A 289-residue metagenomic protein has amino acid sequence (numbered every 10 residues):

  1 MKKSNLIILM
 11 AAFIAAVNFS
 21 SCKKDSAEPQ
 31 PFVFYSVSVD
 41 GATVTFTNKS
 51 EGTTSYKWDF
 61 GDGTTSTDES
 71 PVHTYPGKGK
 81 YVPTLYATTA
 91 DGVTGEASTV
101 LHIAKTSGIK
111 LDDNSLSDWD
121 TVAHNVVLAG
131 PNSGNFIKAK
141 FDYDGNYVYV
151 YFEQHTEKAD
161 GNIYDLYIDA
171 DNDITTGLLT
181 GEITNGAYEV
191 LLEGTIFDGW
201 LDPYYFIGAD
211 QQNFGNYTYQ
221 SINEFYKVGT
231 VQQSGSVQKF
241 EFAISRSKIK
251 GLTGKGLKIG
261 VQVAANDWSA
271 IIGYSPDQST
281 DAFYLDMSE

Functional and structural regions predicted by a protein language model:
M1-F32: Bacterial Sec-dependent N-terminal signal peptides
S21-K110: Extracellular/lumenal mature domains of secreted and surface-exposed proteins
Y56, T156-D160, T176, I249-T253: A short beta-turn/strand-edge loop motif at beta-sheet boundaries
V100-Y147, E153-A159, N172-I174, L178-I183 (+3 more regions): Order/disorder boundary and secretion-linked terminal/linker segments
N114, N146-Q154, L166, Q238-R246: Short, well-ordered beta-strand segments enriched in hydrophobic/aromatic residues
D160-D169: Beta-strand acidic-aromatic groove motif in beta-rich domains, primarily in extracellular
E193-S234: Glycine-aromatic-enriched beta-strand/loop faces of beta-sandwich-type recognition domains, especially lectin-like
G235-Q278: Ser/Thr/Pro-rich, low-complexity mucin-like regions that serve as glycosylated stalks/linkers or repetitive adhesive
